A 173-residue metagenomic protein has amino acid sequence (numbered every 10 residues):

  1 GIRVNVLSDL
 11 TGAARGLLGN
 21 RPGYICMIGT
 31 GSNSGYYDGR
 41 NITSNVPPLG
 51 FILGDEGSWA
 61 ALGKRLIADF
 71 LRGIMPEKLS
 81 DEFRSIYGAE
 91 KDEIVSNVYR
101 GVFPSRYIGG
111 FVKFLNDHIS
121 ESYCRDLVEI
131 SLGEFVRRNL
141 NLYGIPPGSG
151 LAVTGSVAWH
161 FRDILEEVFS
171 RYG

Functional and structural regions predicted by a protein language model:
G1-K78: Phosphate-binding/catalytic loop of phosphoryl-transfer enzymes
G16-Y24, R65-G173: ATP-binding/phosphotransfer module of carbohydrate and carboxylate kinases, centering on a glycine-rich
